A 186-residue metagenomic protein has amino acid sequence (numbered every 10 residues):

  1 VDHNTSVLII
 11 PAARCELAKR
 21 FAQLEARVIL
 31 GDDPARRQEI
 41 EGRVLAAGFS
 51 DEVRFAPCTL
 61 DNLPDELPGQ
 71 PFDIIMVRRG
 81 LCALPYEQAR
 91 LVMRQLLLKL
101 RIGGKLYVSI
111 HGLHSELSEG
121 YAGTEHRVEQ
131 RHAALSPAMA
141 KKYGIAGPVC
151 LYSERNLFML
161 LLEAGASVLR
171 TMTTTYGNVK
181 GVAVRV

Functional and structural regions predicted by a protein language model:
V1-L8, A12-L67, K105-V186: Class I (Rossmann-like) S-adenosyl-L-methionine-dependent methyltransferase catalytic domain, capturing the SAM-binding
R36-I40, M76, V92: Amphipathic alpha-helical interface surfaces
V44, L84, L100: Hydrophobic pocket-lining residues that define ligand/cofactor binding sites across diverse proteins
D65-I75: A short acidic, Gly/Pro-enriched loop at the edge of an enzyme's catalytic core that lines a small-molecule cofactor
P68, Q88-A89: Residues at alpha-helix caps and immediate loop-helix transition turns in enzyme cores, especially N- and C-cap
D73-Q88: A short SAM/SAH-binding and catalytic strip from SAM-dependent methyltransferases
R90-I102: A short glycine-rich, Lys/Arg-flanked "PGG" loop and its adjoining helix->strand segment in the class I
